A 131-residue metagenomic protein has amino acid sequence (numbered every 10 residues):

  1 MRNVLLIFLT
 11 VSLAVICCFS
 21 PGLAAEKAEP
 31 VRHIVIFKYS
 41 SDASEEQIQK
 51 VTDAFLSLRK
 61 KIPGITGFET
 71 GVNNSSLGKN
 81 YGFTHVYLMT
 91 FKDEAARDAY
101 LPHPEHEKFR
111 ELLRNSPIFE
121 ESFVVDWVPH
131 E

Functional and structural regions predicted by a protein language model:
V4-L9, A25-A28, T70-Y81, E111-E131: Glycine-rich beta-strand-turn "strand-cap" elements at beta-sheet edges
I7-C18: Bacterial N-terminal signal peptides
S20-A24: Sec/Tat signal peptide C-region and signal peptidase I cleavage site
P30-Y39, T70, N74-L101: Short, well-ordered beta-strand segments in beta-rich or mixed alpha/beta enzyme and ligand-binding folds
R32, I48, T52-F55, E94 (+1 more regions): Extracytoplasmic/secreted envelope proteins and their assembly/folding machinery, especially bacterial periplasmic
E45-V86: N-terminal, post-signal-peptide region of Sec/Tat-exported proteins
K60-I65, Y81, T90-V125: An amphipathic, aromatic/His-enriched active-site/gating alpha helix that lines ligand/cofactor pockets
